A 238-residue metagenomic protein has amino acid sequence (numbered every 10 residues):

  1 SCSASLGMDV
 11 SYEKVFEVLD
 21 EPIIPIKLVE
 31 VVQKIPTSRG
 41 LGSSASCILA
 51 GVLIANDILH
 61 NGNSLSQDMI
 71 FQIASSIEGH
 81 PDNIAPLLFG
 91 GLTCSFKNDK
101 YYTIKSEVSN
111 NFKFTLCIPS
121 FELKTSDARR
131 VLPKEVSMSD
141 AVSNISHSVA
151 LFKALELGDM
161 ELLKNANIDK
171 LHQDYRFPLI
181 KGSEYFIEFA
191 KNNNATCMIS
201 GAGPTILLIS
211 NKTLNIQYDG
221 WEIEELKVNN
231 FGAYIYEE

Functional and structural regions predicted by a protein language model:
S1, V32-G42, Q72-P81, K134-S139: A short glycine/serine-rich beta->alpha loop
S1-R39, D57, N61-N63, G220 (+1 more regions): ATP-binding N-lobe of GHMP and related small-molecule kinases
I26-V31, L65-S76, S146, A166: Beta-strand segments within the central parallel beta-sheet cores of soluble alpha/beta enzyme folds
L41-S64, L88-G90: DPxDG-like acidic metal-binding loop motif
L65-F112, E184, C197-M198, G203: Alpha/beta catalytic cores of group-transfer enzymes, especially the acyltransferase/condensing modules of polyketide
N111-N193: Acyltransferase
L155-E238: Glycine-rich, charge-dense phosphate/pyrophosphate-binding loop(s) and the adjacent flexible "lid"/catalytic subdomain
